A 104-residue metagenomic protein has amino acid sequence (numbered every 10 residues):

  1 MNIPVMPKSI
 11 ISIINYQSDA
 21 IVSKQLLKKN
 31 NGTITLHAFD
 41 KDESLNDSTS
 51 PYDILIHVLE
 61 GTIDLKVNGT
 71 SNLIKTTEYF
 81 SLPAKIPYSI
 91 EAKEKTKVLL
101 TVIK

Functional and structural regions predicted by a protein language model:
M1-N31, K66: A short, N-terminal "cap"/entry segment at the start of jelly-roll beta-barrel domains of the cupin/DSBH fold
A20, T33-S50, T76: Conserved short histidine dyad/triad with adjacent acidic residue
T33, T62-D64, P87, K97: Structural motif
Y52-D64, N68: Glycine- and acidic-residue-biased ligand/ion/polar-headgroup-sensing regions
L59-E60, K75-T76, E94: A cytosolic small-molecule/anion-sensing beta-strand core signal
G69-A84: Short acidic-glycine-tyrosine-enriched beta hairpin
A84-K104: Ligand-binding loop in jelly-roll beta-barrel domains
